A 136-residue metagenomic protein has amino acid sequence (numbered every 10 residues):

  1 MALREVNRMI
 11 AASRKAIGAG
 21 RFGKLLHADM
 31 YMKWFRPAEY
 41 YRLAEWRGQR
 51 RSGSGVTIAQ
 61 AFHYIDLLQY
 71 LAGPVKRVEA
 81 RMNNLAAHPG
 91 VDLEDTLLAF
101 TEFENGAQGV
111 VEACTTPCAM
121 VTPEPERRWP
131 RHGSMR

Functional and structural regions predicted by a protein language model:
E5-V91: Predominantly a Rossmann-like dinucleotide-binding segment in NAD(P)-dependent oxidoreductases
A59, I65-R136: Contiguous beta-strand/loop segments that form the cofactor/metal-binding neighborhood of enzyme cores
